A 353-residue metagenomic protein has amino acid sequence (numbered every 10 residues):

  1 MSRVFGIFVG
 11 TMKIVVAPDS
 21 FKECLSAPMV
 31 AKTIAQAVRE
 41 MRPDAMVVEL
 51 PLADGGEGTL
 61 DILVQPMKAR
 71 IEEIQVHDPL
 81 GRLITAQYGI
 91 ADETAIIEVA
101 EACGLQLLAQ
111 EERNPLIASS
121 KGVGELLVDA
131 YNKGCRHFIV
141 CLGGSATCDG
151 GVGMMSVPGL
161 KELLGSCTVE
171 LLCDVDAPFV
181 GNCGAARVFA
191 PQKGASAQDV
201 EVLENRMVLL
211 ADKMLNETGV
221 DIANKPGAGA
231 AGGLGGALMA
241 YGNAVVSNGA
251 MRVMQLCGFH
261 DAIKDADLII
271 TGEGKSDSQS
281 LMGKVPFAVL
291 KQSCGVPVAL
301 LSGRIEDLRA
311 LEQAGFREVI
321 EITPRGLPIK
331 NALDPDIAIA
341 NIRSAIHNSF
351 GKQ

Functional and structural regions predicted by a protein language model:
F8, M12-Q353: N-terminal loops that bind phosphate or other acidic moieties and the adjacent beta-alpha structural core
